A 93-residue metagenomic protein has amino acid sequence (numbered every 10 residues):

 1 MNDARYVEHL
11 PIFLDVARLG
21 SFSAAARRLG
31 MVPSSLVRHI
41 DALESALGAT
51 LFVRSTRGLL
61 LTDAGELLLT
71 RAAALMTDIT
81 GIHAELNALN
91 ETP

Functional and structural regions predicted by a protein language model:
H9-V16, L68: Short alpha-helical "packing" element that flanks the helix-turn-helix/winged-helix DNA-binding module
D15-G30: Short helix-boundary/capping micro-motifs
S21-F22, I40, R54: Helix-turn-helix DNA-binding elements, focusing on the entry/boundary residues of the two helices that contact DNA
A25, L43-E44: Conserved amphipathic alpha-helical core elements
R28-L29, L47, L68: Core residues of bacterial helix-turn-helix
V32-S35, H39: Residues within the DNA-recognition helix of helix-turn-helix
E44-L61: A short LG(V/I)-centered, amphipathic sequence patch enriched for acidic residue(s) preceding the LG motif
A88-P93: Interdomain hinge and pocket-entrance segments immediately C-terminal to HTH DNA-binding domains
